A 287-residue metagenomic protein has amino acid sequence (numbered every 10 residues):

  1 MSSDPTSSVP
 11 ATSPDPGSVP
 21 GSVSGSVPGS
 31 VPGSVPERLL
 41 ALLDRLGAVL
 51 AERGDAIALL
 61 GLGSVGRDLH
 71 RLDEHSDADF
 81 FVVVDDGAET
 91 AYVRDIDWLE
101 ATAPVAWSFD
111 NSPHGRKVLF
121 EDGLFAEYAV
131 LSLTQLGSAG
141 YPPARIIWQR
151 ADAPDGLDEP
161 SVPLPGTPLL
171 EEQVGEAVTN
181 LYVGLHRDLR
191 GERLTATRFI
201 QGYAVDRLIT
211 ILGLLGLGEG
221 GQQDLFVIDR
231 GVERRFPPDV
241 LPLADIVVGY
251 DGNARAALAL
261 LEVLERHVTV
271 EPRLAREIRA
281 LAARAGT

Functional and structural regions predicted by a protein language model:
S2, W98-T195, F199, Y203: Conserved NTP/Mg2+-binding pocket subregion across the NTase superfamily
D4-P20: Long, compositionally biased low-complexity repeat segments characteristic of intrinsically disordered regions
D4-P5, V162-T287: Conserved nucleotidyltransferase catalytic core and NTase-mimicking acidic/glycine-rich helix/loop elements in nucleic
P16-P32: Long, intrinsically disordered low-complexity tandem-repeat segments
G33-G54, L62-H75, F81-A129: Metal-dependent nucleotidyltransferase catalytic core
R71-E74, G140-Y141, Q223-L225: Short aromatic-enriched loop/helix-cap "lid" or pocket-rim segments at secondary-structure transitions that line
I96, P143-R145, D229, E233: Generic secondary-structure boundary/loop-capping signal
